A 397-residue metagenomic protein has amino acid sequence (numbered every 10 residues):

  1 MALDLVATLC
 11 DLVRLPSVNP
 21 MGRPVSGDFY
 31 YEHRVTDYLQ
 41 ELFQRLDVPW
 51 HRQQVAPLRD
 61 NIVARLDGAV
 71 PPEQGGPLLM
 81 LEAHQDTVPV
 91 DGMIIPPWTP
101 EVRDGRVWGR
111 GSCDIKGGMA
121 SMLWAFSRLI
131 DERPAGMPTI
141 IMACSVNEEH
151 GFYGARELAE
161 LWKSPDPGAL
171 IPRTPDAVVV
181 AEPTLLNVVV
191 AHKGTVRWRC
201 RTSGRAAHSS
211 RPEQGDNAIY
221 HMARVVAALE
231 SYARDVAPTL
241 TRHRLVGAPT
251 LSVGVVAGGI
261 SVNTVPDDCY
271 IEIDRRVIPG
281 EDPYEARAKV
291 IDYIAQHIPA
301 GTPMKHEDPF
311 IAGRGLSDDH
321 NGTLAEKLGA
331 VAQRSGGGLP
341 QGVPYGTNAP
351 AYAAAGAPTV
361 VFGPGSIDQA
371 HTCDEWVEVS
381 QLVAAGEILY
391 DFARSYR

Functional and structural regions predicted by a protein language model:
M1, D47, Q85, H192-T195 (+3 more regions): Secretory-pathway/membrane protein signature
M1-R110, I130-M137, S366: Acidic/His- and Gly-rich active-site-bordering loop/insert found across diverse amide/peptide-bond hydrolases
Q53, R199-R397: Metal-dependent amide/peptide-bond hydrolase catalytic core, centered on the "pita-bread" metallohydrolase fold
E73-Q74, R103-G105, A125-I141, D166-P172 (+2 more regions): Phosphate-handling active-site elements
V88-R103, P175, V190-R201, K327 (+1 more regions): Acidic-glycine-rich active-site phosphate/pyrophosphate-binding loop
D91-G92, P134, V189-G194, V262-P266 (+1 more regions): Short glycine/proline-enriched loop/turn "hinge" motifs that connect secondary-structure elements and lie
R106-S121, H208: Glycine/serine-rich anion-binding loops at beta->alpha junctions that coordinate negatively charged ligand groups
I115-K116, A120-G194: Acidic/histidine-rich catalytic neighborhood of metal-dependent amide-processing enzymes
